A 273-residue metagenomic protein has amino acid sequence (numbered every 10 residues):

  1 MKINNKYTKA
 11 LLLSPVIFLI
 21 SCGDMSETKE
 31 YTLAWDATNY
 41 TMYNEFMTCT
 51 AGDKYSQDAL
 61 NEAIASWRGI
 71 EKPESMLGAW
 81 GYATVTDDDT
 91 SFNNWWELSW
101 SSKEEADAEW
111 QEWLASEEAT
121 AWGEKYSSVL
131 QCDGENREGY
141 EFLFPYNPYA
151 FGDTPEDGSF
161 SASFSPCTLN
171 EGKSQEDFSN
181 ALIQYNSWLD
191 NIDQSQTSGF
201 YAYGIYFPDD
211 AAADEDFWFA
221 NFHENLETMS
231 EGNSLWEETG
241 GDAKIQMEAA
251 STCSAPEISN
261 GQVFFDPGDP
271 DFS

Functional and structural regions predicted by a protein language model:
K2-L12: Bacterial N-terminal signal peptides that target proteins for export
K9-L11, I17, D58: Intrinsic-disorder/low-complexity peptide segments enriched for small residues
L13-S14, I245: Secretory-pathway extracellular proteins and peptide precursors enriched for disulfide-bonded cysteines
P15-G23: Hydrophobic h-region of N-terminal signal peptides that target proteins for export in Gram-negative bacteria
C22-W95, S99-I245, A249-S273: Short S/T/G/P-rich N-terminal loop/turn motif that feeds into the first structured element of a domain
